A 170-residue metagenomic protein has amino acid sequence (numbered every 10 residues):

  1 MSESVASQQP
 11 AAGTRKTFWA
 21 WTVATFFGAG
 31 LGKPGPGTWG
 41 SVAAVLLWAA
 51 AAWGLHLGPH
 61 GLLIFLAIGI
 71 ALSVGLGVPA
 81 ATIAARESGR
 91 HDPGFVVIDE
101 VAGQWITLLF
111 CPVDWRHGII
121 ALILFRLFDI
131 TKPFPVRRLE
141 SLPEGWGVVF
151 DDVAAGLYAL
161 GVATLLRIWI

Functional and structural regions predicted by a protein language model:
M1-Q8, F65, V113, I119-A121: Active-site-proximal helix-loop elements at catalytic-domain edges
S2-V42, P59, L76-L108, L127-L157: Interhelical loop and helix-boundary elements at the membrane-water interface of polytopic inner-membrane proteins
G32-A51, F65-G69, S73: Short Lys/Arg-rich amphipathic alpha-helical segments
A49, G69-P79, L108, A121-I130 (+1 more regions): Alpha-helical transmembrane segments of multi-pass membrane proteins
A49-L66, T107-H117, T164-I170: Helix-coil boundary and interhelical linker segments in multi-pass alpha-helical membrane proteins
F65-E87, V113-D114, A163-R167: Hydrophobic, well-ordered secondary-structure segments that either form specific early membrane-associated helices used
D152-I168: Final/C-terminal transmembrane alpha-helix of multipass membrane proteins
